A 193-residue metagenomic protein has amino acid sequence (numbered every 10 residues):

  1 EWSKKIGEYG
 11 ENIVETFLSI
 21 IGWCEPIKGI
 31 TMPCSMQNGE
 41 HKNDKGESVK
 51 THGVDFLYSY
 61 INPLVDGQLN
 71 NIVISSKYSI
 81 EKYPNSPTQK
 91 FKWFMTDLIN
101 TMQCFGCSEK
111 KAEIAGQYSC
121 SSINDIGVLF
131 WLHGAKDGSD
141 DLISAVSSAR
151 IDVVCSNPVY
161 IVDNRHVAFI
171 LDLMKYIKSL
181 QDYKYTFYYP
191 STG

Functional and structural regions predicted by a protein language model:
E1-G53, Y58-G193: Intrinsically disordered, low-complexity Ser/Thr/Pro/Gly-rich regulatory segments
